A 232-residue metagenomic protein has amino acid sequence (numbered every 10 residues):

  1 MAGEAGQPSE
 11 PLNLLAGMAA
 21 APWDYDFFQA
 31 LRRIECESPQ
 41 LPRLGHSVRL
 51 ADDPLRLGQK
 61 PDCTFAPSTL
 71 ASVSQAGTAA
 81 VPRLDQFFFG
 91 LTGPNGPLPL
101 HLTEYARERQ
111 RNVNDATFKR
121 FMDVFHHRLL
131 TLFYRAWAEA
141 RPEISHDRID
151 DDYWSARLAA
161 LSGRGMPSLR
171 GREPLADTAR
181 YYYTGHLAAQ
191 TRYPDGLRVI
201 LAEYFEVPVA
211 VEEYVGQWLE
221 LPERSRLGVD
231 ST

Functional and structural regions predicted by a protein language model:
M1-S74, P142-T232: A contiguous, surface-oriented mixed alpha/beta subdomain in the mid-to-C-terminal portion of proteins that forms
A76-R135: Long, hydrophobic/aromatic-enriched structural stretches that serve as scaffold segments
L129, E139-P142: C-terminal charged interaction modules
